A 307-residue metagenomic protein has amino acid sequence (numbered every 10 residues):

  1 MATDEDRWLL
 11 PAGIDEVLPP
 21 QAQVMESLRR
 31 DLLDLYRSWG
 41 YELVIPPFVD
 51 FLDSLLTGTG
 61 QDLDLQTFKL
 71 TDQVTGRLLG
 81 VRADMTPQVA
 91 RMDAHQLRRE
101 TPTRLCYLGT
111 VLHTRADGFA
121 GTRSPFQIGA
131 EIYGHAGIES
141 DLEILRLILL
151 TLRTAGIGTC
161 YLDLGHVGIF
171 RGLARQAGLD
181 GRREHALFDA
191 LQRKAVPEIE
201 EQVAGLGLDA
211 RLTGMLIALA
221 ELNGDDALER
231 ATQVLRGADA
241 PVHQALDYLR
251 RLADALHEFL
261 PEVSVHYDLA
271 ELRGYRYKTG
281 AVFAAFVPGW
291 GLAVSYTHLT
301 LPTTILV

Functional and structural regions predicted by a protein language model:
M1-P87, H95, L142, D163: TRNA-binding/sensing appendages of the translation machinery
A2, Q21-W39, D50-F51, T86-G158 (+1 more regions): Positively charged, Gly/Ser-enriched RNA/tRNA-binding surfaces
D50-F51, V167, D189: Positions that flank functional sites
Q66-D72, L179-E198: Acidic, His- and aromatic-enriched active-site or binding-groove loops in soluble protein domains that engage sugars
S124-I128, L164-G172: Short, conserved phosphate-binding/catalytic loop or strand-edge motifs used in phosphoryl-/nucleotidyl-transfer
L147-T154, G168-G178: Hydrophobic mid-domain F-helix/FG-region of cytochrome P450s
R171-G181, R276-F283: Short glycine/threonine-rich loop-to-helix capping motif typified by GTGT followed within a few residues by an Asp-Pro
L301-V307: Single conserved hydrophobic/aromatic residue that forms the stacking wall/gate of nucleotide- or nucleobase-binding
